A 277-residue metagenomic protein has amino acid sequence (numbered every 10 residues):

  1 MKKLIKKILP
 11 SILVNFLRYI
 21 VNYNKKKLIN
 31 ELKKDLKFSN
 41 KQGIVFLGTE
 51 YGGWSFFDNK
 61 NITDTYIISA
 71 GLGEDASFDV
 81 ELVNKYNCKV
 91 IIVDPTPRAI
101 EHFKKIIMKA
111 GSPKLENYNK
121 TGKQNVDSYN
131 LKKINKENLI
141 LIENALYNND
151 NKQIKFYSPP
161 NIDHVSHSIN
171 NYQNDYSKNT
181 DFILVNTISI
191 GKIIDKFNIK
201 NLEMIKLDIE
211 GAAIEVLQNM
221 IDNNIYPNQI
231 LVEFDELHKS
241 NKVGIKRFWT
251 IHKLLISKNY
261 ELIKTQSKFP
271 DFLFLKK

Functional and structural regions predicted by a protein language model:
K2-K277: Phosphate/nucleotide-binding beta-alpha loop and adjacent structural elements of enzyme active sites
